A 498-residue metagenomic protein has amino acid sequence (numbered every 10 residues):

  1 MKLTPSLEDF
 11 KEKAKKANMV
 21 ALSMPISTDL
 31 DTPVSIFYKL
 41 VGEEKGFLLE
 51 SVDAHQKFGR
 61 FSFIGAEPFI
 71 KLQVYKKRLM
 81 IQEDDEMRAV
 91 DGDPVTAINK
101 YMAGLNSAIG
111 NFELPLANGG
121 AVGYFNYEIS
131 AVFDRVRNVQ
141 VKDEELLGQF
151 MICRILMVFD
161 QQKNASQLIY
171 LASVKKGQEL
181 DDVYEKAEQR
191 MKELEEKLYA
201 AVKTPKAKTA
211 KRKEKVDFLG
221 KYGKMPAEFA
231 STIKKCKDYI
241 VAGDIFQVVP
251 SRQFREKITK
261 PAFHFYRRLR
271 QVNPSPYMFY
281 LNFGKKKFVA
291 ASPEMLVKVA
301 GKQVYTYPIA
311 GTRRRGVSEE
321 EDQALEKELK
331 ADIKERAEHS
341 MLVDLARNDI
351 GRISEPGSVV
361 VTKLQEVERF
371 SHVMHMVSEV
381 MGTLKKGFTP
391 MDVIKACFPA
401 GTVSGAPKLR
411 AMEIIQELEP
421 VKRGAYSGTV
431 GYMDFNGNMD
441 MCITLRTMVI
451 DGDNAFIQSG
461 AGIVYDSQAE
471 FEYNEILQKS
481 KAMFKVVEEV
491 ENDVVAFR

Functional and structural regions predicted by a protein language model:
M1-R498: Extended alpha-helical targeting/anchoring segments, especially N-terminal organellar/secretory targeting helices
